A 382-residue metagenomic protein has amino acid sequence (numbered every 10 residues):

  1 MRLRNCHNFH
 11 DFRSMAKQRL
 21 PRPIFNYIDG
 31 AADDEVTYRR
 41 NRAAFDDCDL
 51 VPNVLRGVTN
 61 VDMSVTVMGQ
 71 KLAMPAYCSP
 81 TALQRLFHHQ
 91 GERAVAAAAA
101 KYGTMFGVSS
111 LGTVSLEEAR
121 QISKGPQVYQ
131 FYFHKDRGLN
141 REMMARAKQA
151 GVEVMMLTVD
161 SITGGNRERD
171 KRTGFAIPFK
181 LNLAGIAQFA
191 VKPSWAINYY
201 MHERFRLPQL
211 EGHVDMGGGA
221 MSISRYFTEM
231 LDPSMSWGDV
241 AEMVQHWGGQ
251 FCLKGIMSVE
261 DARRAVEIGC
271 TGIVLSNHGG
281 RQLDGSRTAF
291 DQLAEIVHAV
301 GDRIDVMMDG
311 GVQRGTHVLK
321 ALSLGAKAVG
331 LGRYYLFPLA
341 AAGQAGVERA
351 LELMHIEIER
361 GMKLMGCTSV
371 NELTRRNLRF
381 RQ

Functional and structural regions predicted by a protein language model:
M1-D46, T288-D309, Q313-Q382: Alpha/beta catalytic cores of nucleotide-metabolism and tRNA/nucleoside-modifying enzymes
M1-G69, P178-M235, N371-L373, R379-Q382: An N-cap/entry alpha-helix motif that binds or orients negatively charged groups
A32-D33, S110-V114, K135, M257 (+1 more regions): Short beta->alpha linker loops
D49, S64-T66, P75-S79, M105-G107 (+2 more regions): Short, conserved beta-strand segments within well-ordered enzyme catalytic domains that often line or immediately flank
L72-L111, L116: Glycine-rich active-site/cofactor-binding loop and its immediate structural neighborhood
Y77-L83, P126-Y132, S224-Y226: Short, basic, glycine/proline-bearing loop/turn elements
L83, A97, E118, I122 (+2 more regions): Alpha/beta enzyme core
A100-I122, P126-N140: A gly/proline- and charged-residue-enriched helix-loop-helix capping module
